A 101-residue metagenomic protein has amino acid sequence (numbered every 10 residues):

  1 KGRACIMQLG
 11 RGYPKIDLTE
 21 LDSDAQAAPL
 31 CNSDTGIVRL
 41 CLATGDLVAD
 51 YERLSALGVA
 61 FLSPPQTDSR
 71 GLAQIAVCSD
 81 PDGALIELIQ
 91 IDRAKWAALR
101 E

Functional and structural regions predicted by a protein language model:
K1-C41, E52-R53, L57-S79, D92-E101: Vicinal oxygen chelate
L88: Conserved SAM-binding loop
